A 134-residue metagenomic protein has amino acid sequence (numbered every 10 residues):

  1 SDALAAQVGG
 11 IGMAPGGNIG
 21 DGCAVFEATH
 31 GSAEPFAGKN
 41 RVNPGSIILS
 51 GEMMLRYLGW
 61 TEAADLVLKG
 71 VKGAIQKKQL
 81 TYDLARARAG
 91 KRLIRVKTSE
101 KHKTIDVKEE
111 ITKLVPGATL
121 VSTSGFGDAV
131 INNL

Functional and structural regions predicted by a protein language model:
S1-Q79: Glycine-rich phosphate/nucleotide-binding loop
I47-L134: Mobile late-domain/C-terminal helix-loop "cap" segments that border catalytic sites or the cytosolic face
